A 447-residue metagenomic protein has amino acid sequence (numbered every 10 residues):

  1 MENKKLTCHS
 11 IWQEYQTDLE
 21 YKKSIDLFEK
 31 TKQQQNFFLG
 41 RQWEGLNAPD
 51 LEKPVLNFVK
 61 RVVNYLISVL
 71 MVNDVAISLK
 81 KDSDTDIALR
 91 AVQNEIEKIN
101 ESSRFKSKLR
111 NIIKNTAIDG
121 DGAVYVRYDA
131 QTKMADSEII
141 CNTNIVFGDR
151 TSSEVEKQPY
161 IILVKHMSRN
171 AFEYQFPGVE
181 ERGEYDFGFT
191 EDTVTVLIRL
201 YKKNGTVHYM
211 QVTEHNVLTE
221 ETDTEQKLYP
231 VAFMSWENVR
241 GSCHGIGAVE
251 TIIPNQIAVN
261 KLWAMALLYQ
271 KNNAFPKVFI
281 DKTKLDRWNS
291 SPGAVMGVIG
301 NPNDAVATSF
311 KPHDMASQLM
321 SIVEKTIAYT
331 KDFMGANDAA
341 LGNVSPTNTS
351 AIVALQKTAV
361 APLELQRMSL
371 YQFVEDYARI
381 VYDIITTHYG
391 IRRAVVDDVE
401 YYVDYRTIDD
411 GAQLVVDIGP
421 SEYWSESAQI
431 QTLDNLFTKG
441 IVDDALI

Functional and structural regions predicted by a protein language model:
M1-H208, V212-N216, Q318, I322-K325 (+2 more regions): Extended, helix-rich architectural segments
M71-V75, A232-C243, P302-K311, S350-V360 (+2 more regions): Short acidic (Asp/Glu) and glycine-rich catalytic loops that position anionic groups and cofactors
S78-K81, S107-T116, V126-A130, Q270-K282 (+3 more regions): Short coil/turn segments at secondary-structure boundaries
D82, S242-I252, S309-M320, V360-Y371 (+2 more regions): Hydrophobic alpha-helical scaffolding
L89, F105, A117, I252-N255 (+7 more regions): Active-site-proximal structural scaffolding
H208-T347, A351: Extended, charged amphipathic alpha-helical segments
I352-L446: Extended amphipathic alpha-helical segments with heptad-repeat/coiled-coil character used for oligomerization, fusion
